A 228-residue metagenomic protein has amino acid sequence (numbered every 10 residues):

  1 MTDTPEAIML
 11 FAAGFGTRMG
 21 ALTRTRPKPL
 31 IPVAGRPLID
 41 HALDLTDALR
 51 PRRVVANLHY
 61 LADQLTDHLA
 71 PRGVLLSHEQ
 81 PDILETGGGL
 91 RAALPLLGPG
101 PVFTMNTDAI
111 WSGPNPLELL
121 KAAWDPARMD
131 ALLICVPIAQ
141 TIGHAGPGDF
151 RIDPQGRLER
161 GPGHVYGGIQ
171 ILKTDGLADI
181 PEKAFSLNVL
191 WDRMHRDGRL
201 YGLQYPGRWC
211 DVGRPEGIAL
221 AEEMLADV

Functional and structural regions predicted by a protein language model:
M1-L10, P32, R36-N106, S112-N115 (+2 more regions): Conserved N-terminal catalytic core of the sugar/cofactor nucleotidyltransferase
F11-M19: Conserved adenylation A10 loop of the ANL superfamily
R24-K28: Short alpha-helical oligomerization interface
L30, L76-S77, A131, L200-G202 (+1 more regions): Conserved beta-strand scaffold positions in the cores of enzyme catalytic domains, especially in NTP/NDP-utilizing
N57-H59, S77-Q80, I134, G161 (+1 more regions): Conserved beta-strand termini and adjacent loop/short-helix elements that scaffold enzyme active sites in alpha/beta
Y60, A131-D149: Short beta-strand-to-loop element that shapes/binds the nucleotide-sugar donor at the catalytic cleft/hinge
D67-H68, A145-Q155: Acidic-glycine-rich active-site phosphate/pyrophosphate-binding loop
V102-M105, I110-P126, I138-I142, I152-V228: Catalytic-core segments of class I nucleotidyltransferases/pyrophosphorylases that form NMP-activated intermediates
